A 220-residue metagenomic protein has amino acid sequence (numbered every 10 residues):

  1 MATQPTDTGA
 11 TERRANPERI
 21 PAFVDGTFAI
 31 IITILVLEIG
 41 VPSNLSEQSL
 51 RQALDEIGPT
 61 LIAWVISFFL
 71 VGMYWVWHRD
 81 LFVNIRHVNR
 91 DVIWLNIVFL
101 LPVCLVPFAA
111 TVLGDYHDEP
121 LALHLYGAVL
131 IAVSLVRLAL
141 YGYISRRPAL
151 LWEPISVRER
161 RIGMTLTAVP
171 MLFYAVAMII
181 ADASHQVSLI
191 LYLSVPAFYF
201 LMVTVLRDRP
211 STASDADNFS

Functional and structural regions predicted by a protein language model:
A2-S220: Multi-pass alpha-helical transmembrane bundle typical of ion/small-solute transporters and intramembrane aspartyl
